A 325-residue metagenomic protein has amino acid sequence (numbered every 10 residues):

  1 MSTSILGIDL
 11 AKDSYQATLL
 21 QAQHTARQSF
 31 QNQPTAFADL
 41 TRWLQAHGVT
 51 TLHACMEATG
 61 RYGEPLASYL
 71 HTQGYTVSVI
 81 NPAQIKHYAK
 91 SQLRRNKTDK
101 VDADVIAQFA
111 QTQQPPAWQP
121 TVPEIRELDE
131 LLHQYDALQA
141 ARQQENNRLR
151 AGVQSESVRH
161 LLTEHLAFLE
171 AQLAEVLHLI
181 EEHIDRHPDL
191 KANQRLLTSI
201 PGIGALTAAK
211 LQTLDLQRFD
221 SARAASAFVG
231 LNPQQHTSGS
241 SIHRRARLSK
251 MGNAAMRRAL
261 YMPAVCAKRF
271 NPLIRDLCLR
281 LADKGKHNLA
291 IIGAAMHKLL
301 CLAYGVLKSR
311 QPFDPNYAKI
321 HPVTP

Functional and structural regions predicted by a protein language model:
S2-L20, I106: Gly/Thr-rich phosphate-binding beta-strand-loop-beta motif of the actin/hexokinase/Hsp70
Q21-T35: Glycine-rich phosphate-binding "P-loop"
T35-H53: Short, basic/hydrophobic alpha-helical segments
C55-P65: Acidic, metal-coordinating catalytic cores used for nucleic-acid/nucleotide bond scission and strand-transfer chemistry
S78-S199, A209: Long, charge-rich intrinsically disordered scaffolds of nucleic-acid metabolism proteins
A117-L131, A151, R244-R247, D276-G293: Short, solvent-exposed helix-loop connector elements
A205, K210-K284, N288, V323-P325: Phosphate-backbone recognition surface of nucleic-acid-processing proteins
P272-P325: Acidic, carboxylate-rich catalytic segments that either coordinate divalent cations
